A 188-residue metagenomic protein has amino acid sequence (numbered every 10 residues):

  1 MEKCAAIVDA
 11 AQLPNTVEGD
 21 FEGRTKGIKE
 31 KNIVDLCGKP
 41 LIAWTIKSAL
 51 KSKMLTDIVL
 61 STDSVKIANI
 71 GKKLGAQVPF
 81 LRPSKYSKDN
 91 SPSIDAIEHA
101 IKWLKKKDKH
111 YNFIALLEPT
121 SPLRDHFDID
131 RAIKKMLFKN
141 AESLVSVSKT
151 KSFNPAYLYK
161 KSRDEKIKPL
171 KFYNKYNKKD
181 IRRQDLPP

Functional and structural regions predicted by a protein language model:
M1-K29: N-terminal nucleotide-binding beta1-loop-alpha1 segment
C4, T56, Q77, N112 (+1 more regions): Conserved acidic residues
Q12, K39, T62-V65: Residues in the short beta-alpha loop(s) of Rossmann-like NAD(P)-binding domains
V34-G38, L60, L116: Conserved SAM-binding loop
P40-T56, N69: A short, N-terminal amphipathic alpha-helix
A43, I58-T62, S146: Short internal beta-strands
V65-A115, L123-R124, D130-R131: Short phosphate-binding loop-to-helix
D95, H99, F113, P122-P188: Conserved core of the sugar-phosphate nucleotidyltransferase
